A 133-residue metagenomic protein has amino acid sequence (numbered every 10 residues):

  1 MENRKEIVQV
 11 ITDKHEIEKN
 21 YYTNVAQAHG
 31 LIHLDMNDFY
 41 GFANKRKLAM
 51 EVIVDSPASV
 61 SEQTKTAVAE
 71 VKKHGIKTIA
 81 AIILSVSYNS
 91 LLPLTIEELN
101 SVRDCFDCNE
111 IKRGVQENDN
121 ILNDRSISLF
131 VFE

Functional and structural regions predicted by a protein language model:
M1-E133: Tubulin/FtsZ superfamily GTPase core signature
